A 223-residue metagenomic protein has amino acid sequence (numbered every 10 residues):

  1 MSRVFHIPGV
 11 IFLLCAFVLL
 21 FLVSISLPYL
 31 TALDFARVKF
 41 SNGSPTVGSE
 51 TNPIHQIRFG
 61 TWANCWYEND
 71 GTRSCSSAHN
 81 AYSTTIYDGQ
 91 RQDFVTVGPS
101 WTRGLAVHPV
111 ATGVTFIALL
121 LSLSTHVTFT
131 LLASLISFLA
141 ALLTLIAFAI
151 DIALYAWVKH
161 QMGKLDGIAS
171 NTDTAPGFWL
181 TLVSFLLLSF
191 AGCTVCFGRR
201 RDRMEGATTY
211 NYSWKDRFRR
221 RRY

Functional and structural regions predicted by a protein language model:
M1-N52, A191-Y223: Intrinsically disordered terminal tails
M1-S2, G89-G104, K164-F178: Juxtamembrane membrane-interface segments at transmembrane-helix boundaries in membrane proteins
G9, F129-A141: Interfacial segments of alpha-helical transmembrane regions
C15-S26, A111-L121, A140-I150, S184-T194: Membrane-embedded alpha-helical transmembrane segments of multi-pass integral membrane proteins
L20-V23, Y29-R103: A surface-exposed beta-alpha-beta supersecondary segment
F59-W62, A175-S189: Hydrophobic alpha-helical transmembrane segments
L120-L132: Juxtamembrane helix-break-helix junctions at the cytosolic face of small multi-pass alpha-helical membrane proteins
L142-W179: Juxtamembrane loop segments immediately following a transmembrane helix
